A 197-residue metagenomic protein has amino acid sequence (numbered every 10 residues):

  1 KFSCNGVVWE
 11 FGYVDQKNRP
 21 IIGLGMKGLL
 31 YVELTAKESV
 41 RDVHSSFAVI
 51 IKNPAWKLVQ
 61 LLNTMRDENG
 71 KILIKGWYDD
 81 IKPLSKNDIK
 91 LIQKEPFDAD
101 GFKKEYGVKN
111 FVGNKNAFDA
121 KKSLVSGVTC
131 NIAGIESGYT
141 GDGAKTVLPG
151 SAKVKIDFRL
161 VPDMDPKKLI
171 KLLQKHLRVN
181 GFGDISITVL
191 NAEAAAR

Functional and structural regions predicted by a protein language model:
K1-G25: Acidic/histidine-rich catalytic neighborhood of metal-dependent amide-processing enzymes
F2, L24-G28, K122-S126: Solvent-exposed alpha-helices and their adjacent loops that cap or buttress functional pockets in soluble metabolic
V14, Y31-R197: Metal-dependent amide/peptide-bond hydrolase catalytic core, centered on the "pita-bread" metallohydrolase fold
